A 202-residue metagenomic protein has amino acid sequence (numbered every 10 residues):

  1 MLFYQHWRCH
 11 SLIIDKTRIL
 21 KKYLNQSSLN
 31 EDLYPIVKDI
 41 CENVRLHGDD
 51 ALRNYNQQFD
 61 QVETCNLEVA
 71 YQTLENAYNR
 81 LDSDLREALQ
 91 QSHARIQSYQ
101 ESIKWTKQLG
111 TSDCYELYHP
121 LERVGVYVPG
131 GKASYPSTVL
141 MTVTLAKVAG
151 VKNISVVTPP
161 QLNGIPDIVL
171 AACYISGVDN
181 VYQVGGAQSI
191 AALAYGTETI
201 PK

Functional and structural regions predicted by a protein language model:
L2-E122: N-terminal Rossmann-like NAD(P)+-binding subdomain of aldehyde/semialdehyde dehydrogenases
R18-I19, V128, I175-N180: Short, basic, glycine/proline-bearing loop/turn elements
K38, R53, H93, Q97 (+4 more regions): Predominant activation on well-ordered alpha-helical scaffold segments within soluble catalytic domains
R45, P159, Q183: Active-site-adjacent beta-strand anchor residues
G48, K152, D179: Short acidic/polar active-site loop segments enriched in Thr and Asp
F59, Q161-L162, Q188: Positions that flank functional sites
K107-A171: Conserved small-residue-rich beta-alpha loop and adjacent elements that most often cradle the phosphate/pyrophosphate
G177-K202: Conserved NAD(P)+-binding/catalytic subdomain of aldehyde/semialdehyde dehydrogenases
